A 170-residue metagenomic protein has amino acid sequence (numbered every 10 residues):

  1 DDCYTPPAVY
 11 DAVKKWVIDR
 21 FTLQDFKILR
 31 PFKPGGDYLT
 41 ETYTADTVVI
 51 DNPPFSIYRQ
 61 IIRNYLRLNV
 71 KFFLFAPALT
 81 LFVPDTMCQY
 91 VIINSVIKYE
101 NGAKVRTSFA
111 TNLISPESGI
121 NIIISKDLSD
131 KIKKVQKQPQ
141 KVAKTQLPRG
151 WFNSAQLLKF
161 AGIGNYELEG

Functional and structural regions predicted by a protein language model:
D1-V48, P54-G170: Class I S-adenosyl-L-methionine-dependent methyltransferase catalytic core
